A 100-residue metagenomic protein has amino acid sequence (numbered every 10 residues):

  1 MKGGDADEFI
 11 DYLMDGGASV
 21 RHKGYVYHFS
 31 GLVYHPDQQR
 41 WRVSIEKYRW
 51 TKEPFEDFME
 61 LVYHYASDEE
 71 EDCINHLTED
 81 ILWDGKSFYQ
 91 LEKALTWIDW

Functional and structural regions predicted by a protein language model:
M1-A18: Short acidic, Pro/Gly- and aromatic-enriched capping/linker segments at domain boundaries
L13-K52: Amphipathic, interaction-prone secondary-structure segments
F55-W100: Mixed-charge, Lys/Arg-enriched low-complexity segments
